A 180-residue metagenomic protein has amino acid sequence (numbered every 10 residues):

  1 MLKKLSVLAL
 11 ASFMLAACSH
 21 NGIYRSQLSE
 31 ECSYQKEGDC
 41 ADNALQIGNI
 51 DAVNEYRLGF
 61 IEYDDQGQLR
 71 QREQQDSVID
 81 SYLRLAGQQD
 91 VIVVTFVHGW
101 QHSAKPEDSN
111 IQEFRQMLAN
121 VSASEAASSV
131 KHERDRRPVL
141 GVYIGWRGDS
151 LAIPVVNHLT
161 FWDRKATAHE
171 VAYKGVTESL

Functional and structural regions predicted by a protein language model:
L2-T167, V171, T177: Flexible, membrane-associating and regulatory peripheral segments of lipid-active enzymes
